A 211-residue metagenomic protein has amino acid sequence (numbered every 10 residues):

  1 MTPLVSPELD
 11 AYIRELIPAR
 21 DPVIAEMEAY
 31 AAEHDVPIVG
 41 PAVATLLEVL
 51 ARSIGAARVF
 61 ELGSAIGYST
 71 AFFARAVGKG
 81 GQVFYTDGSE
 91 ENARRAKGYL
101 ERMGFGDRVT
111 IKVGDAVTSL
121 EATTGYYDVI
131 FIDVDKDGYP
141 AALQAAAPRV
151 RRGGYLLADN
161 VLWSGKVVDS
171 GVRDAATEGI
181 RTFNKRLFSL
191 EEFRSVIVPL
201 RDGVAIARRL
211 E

Functional and structural regions predicted by a protein language model:
M1, E15-L16, D35, G171-A175: A general boundary/transition motif marking the beginning of the first structured unit of a protein
M1-I24: N-terminal auxiliary segments of SAM/dcSAM-dependent transferases
P7, P41-E211: S-adenosylmethionine/decaboxylated-SAM
E15-A19, A32-L46, R52: Conserved SAM-binding loop and adjacent beta-strand
M27: Beta-strand-loop-alpha "switch" segments that mediate conformational coupling across diverse proteins
Y30-H34, V167-S170: Short glycine/proline- and acidic residue-enriched helix-loop micro-motifs that form flexible lids or anion-recognition
